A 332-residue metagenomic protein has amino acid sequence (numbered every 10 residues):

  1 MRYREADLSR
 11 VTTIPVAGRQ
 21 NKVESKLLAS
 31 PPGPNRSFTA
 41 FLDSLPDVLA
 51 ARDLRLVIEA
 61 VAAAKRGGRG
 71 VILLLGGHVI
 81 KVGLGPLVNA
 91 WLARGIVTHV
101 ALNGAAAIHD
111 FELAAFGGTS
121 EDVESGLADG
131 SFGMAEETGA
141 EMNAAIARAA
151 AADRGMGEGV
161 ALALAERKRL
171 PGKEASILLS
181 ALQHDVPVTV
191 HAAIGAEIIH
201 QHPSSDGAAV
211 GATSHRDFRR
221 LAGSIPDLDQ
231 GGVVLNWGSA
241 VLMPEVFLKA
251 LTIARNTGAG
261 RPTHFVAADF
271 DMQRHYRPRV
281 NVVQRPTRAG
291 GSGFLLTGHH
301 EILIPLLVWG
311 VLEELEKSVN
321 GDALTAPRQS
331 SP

Functional and structural regions predicted by a protein language model:
R2-P46, A51-A150, F294: Metabolite-binding pocket within alpha/beta catalytic cores that recognizes anionic/polar moieties
A50-A64, I177, A181, G211-D227: Structured alpha-helical segments in the cores of large, soluble enzyme domains
G83-L87, D110-G117, H200-S204, V246-K249 (+1 more regions): Short acidic, glycine/serine/threonine-rich loops at helix termini
A105-D110, A196-I199, R274-H275: Short gly/pro/ser/thr-enriched loop/turn and capping motifs at secondary-structure boundaries
E121-D185, T189-V190: Ligand-binding beta-strand-loop-alpha-helix segment within the catalytic cores of soluble metabolic enzymes
V190-D227, G231-V233, E245-L248: Conserved mixed alpha/beta catalytic, RNA-binding, or beta-rich assembly cores of soluble enzyme, regulatory
R220-G223, Q230-V233, A240-P332: C-terminal functional extensions of proteins
